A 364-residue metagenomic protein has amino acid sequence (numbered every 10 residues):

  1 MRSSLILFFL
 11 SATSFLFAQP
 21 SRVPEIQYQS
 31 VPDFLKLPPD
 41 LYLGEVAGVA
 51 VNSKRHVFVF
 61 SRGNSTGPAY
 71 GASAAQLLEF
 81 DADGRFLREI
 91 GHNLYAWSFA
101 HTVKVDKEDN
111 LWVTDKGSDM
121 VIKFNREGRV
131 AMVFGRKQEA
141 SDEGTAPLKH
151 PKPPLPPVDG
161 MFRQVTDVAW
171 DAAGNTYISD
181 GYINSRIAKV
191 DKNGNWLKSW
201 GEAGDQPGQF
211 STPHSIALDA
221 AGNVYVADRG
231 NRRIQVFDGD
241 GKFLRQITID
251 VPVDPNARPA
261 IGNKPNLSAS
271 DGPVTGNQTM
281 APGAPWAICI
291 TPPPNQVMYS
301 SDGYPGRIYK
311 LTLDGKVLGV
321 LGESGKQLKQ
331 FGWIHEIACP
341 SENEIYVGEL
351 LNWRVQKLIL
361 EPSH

Functional and structural regions predicted by a protein language model:
S4-F15: Bacterial N-terminal signal peptides
Q19-H364: Eukaryotic scaffold repeat domains enriched in small/polar residues
